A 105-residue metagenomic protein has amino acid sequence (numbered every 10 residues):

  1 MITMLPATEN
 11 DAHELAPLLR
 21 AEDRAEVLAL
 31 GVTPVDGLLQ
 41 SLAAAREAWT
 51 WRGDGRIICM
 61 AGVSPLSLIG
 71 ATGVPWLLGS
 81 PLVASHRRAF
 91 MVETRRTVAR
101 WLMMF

Functional and structural regions predicted by a protein language model:
M1-P17: A short beta-loop-alpha structural element at the N-terminal edge of CoA-dependent acyl/N-acetyltransferase catalytic
E9, D54-R56, L68-G70: Short strand-connecting beta-turns/loops that link adjacent beta-strands
E9, P17-V32, L82: Helix-loop element at the rim of GNAT/NAT acetyltransferase active sites that forms part of the acceptor-substrate
V27-E47: Active-site rim helix/loop that mediates acceptor-substrate recognition in acyltransferases
A44-R46, I58, G70-A71, F105: Short connector loops at helix/strand junctions that flank enzyme active sites, especially segments positioning acidic
R46-S64: Conserved beta-hairpin
A61-V74: Short, compositionally biased "basic patch" segments
A71-F105: Acyl-donor binding region in acyl/amide transferases
